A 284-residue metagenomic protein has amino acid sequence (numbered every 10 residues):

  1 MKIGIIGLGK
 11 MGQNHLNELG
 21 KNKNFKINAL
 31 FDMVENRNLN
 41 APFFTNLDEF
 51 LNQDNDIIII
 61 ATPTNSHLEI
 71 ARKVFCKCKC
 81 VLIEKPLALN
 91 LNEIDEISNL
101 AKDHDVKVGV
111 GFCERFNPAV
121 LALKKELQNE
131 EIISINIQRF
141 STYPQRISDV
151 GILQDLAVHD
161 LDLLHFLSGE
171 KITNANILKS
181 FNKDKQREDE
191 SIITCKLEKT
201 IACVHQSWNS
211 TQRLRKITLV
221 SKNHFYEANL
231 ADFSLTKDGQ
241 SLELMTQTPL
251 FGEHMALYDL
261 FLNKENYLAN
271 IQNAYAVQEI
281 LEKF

Functional and structural regions predicted by a protein language model:
M1-L39: N-terminal Rossmann-like dinucleotide-binding module
I6, I57-T62, V106, L257-F284: C-terminal helix-rich "cap/oligomerization" subdomain common to oxidoreductases
N14, A228, E243-M255, A269: Active-site loop of classical SDR/Rossmann-like NAD(P)-dependent oxidoreductases, centered on the catalytic Tyr-X3-Lys
H15, A41-L100: Beta-loop-alpha module in the N-terminal Rossmann-like domain of NAD(P)-dependent dehydrogenases, especially those
N65, A88-P144: A contiguous active-site-proximal alpha/beta segment in oxidoreductase catalytic domains
I83-E84, V108-V110, A228: Hydrophobic residues in well-ordered beta-strands that form the structural core
G111-P118, Y143-I172, E253, A274: Mid-domain beta-loop-alpha active-site segment that forms a flexible, acidic cofactor/metal-binding surface
L161-D232, M255-N263: Contiguous beta-strand/loop segments that form the cofactor/metal-binding neighborhood of enzyme cores
